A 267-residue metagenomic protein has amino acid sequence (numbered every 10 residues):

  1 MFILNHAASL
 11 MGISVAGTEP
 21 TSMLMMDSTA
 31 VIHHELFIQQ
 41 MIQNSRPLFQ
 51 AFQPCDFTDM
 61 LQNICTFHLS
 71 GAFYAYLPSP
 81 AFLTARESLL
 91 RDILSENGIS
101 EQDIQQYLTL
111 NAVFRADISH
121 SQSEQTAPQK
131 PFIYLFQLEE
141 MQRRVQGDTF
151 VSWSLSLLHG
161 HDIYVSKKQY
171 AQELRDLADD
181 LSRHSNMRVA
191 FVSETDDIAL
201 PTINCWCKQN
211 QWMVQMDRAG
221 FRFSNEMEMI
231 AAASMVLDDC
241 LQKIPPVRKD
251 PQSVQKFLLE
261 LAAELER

Functional and structural regions predicted by a protein language model:
M1-P246: Hydrophobic protein-protein interaction segments
M235-R267: Charge-biased C-terminal accessory regions appended to nucleic-acid-, cytoskeletal NTPase
